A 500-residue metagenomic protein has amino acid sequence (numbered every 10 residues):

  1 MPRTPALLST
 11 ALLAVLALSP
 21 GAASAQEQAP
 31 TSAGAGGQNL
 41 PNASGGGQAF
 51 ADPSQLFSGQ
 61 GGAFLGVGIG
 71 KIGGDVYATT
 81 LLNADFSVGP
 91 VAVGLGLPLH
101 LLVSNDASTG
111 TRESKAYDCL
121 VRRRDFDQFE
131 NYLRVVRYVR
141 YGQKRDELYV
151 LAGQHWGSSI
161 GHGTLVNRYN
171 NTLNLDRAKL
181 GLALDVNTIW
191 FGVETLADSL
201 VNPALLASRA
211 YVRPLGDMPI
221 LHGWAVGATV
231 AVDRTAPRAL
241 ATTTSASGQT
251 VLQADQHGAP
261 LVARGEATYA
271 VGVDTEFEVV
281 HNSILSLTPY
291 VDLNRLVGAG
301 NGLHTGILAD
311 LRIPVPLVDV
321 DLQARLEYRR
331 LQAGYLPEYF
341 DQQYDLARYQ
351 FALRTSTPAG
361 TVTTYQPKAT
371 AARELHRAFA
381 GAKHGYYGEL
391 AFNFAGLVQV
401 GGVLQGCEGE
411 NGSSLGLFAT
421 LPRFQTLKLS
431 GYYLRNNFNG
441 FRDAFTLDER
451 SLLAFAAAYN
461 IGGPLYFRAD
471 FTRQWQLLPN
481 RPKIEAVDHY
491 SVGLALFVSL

Functional and structural regions predicted by a protein language model:
M1-P53: Cleavable N-terminal export/targeting peptides
A33-K71, F86, V93-L95, V150 (+2 more regions): Transmembrane beta-strand segments of Gram-negative outer membrane beta-barrel proteins
L56-Q60, D75, N105-S108, D146-Y149 (+3 more regions): Signature for the C-terminal beta-barrel architecture of outer-membrane proteins
Y77-L82, L133-V139, N301-I307: Short alpha-helical segments and helix-capping/turn motifs at coil-helix boundaries
A84-V93, Q143-E147, F424-Q425, I461-G463: Short, solvent-exposed loop/edge-beta patches enriched in aromatic
V93-Y138, L165: Surface-exposed loop and membrane-interface regions of Gram-negative outer-membrane beta-barrel proteins
E147-S159: Hydrophobic alpha-helical hairpins/lids featuring a short glycine-rich hinge
A454, A458-L500: Extended, charged low-complexity segments that frequently continue into or abut oligomerization scaffolds
